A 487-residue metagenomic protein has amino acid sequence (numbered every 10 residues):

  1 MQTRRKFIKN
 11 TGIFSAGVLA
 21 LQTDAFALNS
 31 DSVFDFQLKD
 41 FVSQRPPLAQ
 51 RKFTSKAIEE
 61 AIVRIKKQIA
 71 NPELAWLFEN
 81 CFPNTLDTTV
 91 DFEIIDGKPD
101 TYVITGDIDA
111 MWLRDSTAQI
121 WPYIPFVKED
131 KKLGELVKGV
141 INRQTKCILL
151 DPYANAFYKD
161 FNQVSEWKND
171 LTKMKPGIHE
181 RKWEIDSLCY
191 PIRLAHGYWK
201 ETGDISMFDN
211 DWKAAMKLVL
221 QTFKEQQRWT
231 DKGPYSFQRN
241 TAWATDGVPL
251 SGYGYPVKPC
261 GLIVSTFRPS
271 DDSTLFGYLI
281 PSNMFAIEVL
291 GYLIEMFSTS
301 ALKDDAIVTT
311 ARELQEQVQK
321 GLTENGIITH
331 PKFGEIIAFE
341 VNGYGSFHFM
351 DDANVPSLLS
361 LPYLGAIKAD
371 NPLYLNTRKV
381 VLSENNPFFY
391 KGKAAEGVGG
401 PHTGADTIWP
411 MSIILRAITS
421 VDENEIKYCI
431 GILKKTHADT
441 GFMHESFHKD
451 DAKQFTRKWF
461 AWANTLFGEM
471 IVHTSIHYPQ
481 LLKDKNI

Functional and structural regions predicted by a protein language model:
M1-S15: N-terminal secretory signal peptides and thylakoid transit peptides that target proteins across membranes
I13, D31-R114: Low-complexity, Ser/Thr/Pro/Gly-enriched N-terminal "stalk/linker" regions
A25-A27: Boundary at the C-terminal end of the N-terminal hydrophobic targeting segment
A57-A70, A118-K131, Y190-I205, M284-K303 (+3 more regions): Well-ordered alpha-helical scaffold segments within catalytic/enzyme domains
A75-P83, I120, I124, G134-I148 (+8 more regions): Hydrophobic core segments within long, regular secondary-structure runs in both alpha- and beta-rich folds
D109-V137, I141-A244, A461-S475: Aromatic-rich carbohydrate-recognition surfaces in CAZymes
L113, L149-Y153, F157-D160, E166 (+7 more regions): Extended ligand-binding clefts on enzyme/binding-domain cores
L171-P176, R181-E184, H348-K368, D406-I487: C-terminal capping/lid segments that line or modulate ligand- or cofactor-binding pockets
